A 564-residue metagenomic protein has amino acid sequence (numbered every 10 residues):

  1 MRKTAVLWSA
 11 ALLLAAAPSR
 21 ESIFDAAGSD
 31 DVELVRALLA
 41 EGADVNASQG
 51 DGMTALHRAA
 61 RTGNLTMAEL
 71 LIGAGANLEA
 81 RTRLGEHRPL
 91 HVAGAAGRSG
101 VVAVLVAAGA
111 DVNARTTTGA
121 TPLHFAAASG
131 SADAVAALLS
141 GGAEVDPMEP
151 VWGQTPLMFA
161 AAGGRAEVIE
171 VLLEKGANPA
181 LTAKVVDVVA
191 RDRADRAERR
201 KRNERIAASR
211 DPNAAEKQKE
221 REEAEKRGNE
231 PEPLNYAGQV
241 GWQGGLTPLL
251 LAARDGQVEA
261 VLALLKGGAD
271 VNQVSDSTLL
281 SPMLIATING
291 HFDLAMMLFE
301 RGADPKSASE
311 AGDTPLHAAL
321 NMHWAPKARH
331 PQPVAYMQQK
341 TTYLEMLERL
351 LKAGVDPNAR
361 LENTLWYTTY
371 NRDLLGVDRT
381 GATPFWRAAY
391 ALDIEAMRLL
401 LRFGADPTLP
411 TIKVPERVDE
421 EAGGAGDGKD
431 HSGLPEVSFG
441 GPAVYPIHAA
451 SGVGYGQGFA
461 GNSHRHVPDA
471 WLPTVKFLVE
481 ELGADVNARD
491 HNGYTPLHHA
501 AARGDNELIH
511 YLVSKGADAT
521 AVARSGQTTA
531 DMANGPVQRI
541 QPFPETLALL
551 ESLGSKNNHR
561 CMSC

Functional and structural regions predicted by a protein language model:
L7-L13: Bacterial N-terminal signal peptides
A17-D51, A55-R58, P248, A252 (+2 more regions): N-terminal segments that cap or nucleate solenoid repeat domains
S19, G52, G85-E86, G119 (+9 more regions): Start-of-repeat signature of ankyrin repeats
D25-S29, R58-N64, V92-R98, F125-S131 (+15 more regions): Ankyrin repeat A-helix N-terminal signature
L34, T66-M67, G100-V101, D133-A134 (+8 more regions): Conserved ankyrin/ankyrin-like repeat signature
L39-A43, E69-N77, A103-D111, A136-E144 (+8 more regions): Ankyrin repeat domain, specifically the short helix-to-loop turn at the C-terminus of the second helix of each repeat
Q49, T82-R83, T116, E149-P150 (+10 more regions): Ankyrin repeat boundary/linker residues
A519-H559: Leucine-rich solenoid repeat scaffolds
